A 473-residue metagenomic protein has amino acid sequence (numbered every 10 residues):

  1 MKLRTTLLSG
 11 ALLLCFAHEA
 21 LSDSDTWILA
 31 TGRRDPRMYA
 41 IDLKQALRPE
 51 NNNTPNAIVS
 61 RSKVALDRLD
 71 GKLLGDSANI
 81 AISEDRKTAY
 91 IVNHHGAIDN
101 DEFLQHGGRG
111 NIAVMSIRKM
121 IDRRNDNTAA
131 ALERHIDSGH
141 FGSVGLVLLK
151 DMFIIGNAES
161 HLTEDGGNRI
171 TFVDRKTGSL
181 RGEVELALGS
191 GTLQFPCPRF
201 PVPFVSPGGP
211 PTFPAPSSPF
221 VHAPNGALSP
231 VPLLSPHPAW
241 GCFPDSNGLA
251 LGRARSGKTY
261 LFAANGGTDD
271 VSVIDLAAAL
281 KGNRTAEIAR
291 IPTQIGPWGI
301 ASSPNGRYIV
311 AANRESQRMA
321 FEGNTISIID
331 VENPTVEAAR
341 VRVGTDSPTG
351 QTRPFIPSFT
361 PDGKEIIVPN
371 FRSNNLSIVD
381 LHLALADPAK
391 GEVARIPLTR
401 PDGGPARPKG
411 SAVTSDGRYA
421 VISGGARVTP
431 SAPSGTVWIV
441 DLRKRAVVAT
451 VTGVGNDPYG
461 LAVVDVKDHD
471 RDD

Functional and structural regions predicted by a protein language model:
M1-L7: Bacterial N-terminal signal peptides that target proteins for export
L12, H18-D473: Predominantly soluble domains enriched in secretory-pathway, periplasmic, or organellar proteins
